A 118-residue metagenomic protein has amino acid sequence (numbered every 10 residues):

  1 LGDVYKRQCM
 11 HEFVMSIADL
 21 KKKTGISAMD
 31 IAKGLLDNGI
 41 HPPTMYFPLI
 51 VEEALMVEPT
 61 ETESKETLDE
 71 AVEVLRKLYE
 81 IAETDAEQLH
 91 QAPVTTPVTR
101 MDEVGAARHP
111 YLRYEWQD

Functional and structural regions predicted by a protein language model:
L1-Y5: Short, small-residue-biased leader/transition segments that mark boundaries at the very start of proteins
Q8-T24, H41-V72: Conserved PLP-binding active-site segment of the aspartate aminotransferase-like
A18, L36, I40, R76-E83: Hydrophobic alpha-helix feature that most strongly marks membrane-spanning transmembrane helices and their immediate
G25-G39: Short amphipathic alpha-helix segments
L49-D118: PLP-dependent enzyme catalytic core of the Aspartate aminotransferase-like
